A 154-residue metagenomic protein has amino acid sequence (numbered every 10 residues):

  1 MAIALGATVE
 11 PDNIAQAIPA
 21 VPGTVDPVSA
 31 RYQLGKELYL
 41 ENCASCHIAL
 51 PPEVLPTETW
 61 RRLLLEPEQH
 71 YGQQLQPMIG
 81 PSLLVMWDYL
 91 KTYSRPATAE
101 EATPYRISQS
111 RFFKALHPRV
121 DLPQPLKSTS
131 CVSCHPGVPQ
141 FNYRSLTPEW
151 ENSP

Functional and structural regions predicted by a protein language model:
M1-E10: Sec-dependent N-terminal signal peptides
P11-E37, I107-P125: Electrostatic cytochrome c docking/interface patches
S29-Q33, E37, L50, V54 (+3 more regions): Soluble non-cytosolic domains of exported or imported proteins
Y32, I48-G72, F141-P154: Gly/Gly-Pro-rich "capping" loops immediately C-terminal to redox-active cysteine motifs in periplasmic/lumenal
Y39-L50, M86, K127-P139: The canonical Cys-X-X-Cys-His
A49, L75, V120: Generic anion/oxyanion-binding catalytic loop in active/binding sites
V54-F112: Extracytoplasmic electron-transfer domains, predominantly the class I c-type cytochrome c fold
T92-P154: Flexible coil segments in periplasmic/lumen-exposed cytochrome c-class electron-transfer proteins
